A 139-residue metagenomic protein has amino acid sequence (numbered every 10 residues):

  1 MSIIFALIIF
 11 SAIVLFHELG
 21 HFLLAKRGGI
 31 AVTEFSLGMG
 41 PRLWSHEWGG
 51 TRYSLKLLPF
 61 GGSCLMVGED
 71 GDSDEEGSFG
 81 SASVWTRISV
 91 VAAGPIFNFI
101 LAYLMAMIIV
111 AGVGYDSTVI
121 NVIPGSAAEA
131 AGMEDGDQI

Functional and structural regions predicted by a protein language model:
M1-F5, I109: C-terminal recognition in membrane/secretory proteostasis and scaffolding
A6-V14, F22, V90: Active-site alpha-helix of zinc metalloproteases
H21, A25, A106-V110: Membrane-water interface at transmembrane helix exits
K26-M105: Membrane-embedded helix-turn/re-entrant segments that form the catalytic/gating core of multi-pass membrane enzymes
I109-A127: Low-complexity, small/polar and acidic-rich linker and loop segments
E129-I139: Conserved PDZ fold ligand-binding element
